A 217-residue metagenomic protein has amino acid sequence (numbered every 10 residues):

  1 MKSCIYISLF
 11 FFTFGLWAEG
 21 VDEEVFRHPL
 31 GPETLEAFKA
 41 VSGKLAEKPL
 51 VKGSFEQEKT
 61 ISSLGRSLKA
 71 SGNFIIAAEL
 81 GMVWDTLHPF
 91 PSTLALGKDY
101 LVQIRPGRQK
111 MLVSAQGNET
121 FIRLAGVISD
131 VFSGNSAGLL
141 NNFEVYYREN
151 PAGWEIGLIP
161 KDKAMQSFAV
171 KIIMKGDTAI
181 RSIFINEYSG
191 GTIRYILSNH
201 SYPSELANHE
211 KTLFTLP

Functional and structural regions predicted by a protein language model:
C4-T13: Sec-dependent N-terminal signal peptides
W17-S54, T60-G65, E210-P217: N-terminal leader/targeting segments and the immediate start of mature chains
A46-E47, S54, K59, S67 (+2 more regions): Flexible, processing/modification-adjacent segments and terminal tails in exported/periplasmic/extracellular proteins
F55, M82-T86, L101-I104, I156-L158 (+1 more regions): Short hydrophobic/aromatic-rich beta-strand segments that constitute the beta-sheet cores of beta-sandwich/beta-barrel
S62-S63, F90-S92, K110, A164-Q166: Short beta-strands and strand-coil junctions in structured, solvent-facing domains, enriched
R66-N73, S189-G191: Amphipathic hydrophobic-ligand
N73-I122, I193: An acidic-aromatic
S136-P217: Gly/Pro-enriched, hydrophobic low-complexity segments that function as extracytoplasmic propeptides/linkers
